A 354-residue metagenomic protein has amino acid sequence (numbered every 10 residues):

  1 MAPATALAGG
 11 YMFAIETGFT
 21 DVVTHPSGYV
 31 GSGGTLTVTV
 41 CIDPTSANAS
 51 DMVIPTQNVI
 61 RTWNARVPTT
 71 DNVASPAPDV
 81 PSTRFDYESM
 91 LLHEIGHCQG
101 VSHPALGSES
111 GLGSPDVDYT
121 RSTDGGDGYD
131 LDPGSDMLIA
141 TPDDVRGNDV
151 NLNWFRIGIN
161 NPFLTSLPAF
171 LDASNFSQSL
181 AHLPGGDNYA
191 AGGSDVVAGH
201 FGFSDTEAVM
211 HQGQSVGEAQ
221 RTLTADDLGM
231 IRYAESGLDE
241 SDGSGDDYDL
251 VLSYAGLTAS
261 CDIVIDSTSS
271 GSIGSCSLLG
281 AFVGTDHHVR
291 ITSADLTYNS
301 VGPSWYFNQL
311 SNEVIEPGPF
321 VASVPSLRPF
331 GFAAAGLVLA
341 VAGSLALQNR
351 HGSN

Functional and structural regions predicted by a protein language model:
A2-G9, E316-A334: Short, threonine-centered small-residue motifs that mark membrane-proximal processing/anchoring sites and TM-junction
A6-F320: Zinc-dependent metalloendopeptidases
A294, P317-G318, L327, V341-S344: Compositionally biased, intrinsically disordered low-complexity segments
P329-R350: A cross-kingdom C-terminal cell-surface attachment/processing module
S353-N354: Beta-strand-rich luminal/extracellular ectodomains of secretory-pathway glycoproteins, especially N-glycosylated
